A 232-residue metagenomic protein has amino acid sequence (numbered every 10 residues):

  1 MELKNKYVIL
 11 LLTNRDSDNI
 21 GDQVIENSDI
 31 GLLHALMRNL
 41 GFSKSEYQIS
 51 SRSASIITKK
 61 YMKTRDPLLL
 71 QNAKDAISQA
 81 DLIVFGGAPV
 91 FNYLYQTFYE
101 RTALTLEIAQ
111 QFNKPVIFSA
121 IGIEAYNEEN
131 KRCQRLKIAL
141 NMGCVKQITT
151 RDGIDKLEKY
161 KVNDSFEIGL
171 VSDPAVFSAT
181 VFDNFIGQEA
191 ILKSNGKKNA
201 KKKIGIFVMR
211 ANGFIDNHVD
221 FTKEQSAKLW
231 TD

Functional and structural regions predicted by a protein language model:
M1-D232: Active-site anion-handling motifs in enzyme catalytic cores
